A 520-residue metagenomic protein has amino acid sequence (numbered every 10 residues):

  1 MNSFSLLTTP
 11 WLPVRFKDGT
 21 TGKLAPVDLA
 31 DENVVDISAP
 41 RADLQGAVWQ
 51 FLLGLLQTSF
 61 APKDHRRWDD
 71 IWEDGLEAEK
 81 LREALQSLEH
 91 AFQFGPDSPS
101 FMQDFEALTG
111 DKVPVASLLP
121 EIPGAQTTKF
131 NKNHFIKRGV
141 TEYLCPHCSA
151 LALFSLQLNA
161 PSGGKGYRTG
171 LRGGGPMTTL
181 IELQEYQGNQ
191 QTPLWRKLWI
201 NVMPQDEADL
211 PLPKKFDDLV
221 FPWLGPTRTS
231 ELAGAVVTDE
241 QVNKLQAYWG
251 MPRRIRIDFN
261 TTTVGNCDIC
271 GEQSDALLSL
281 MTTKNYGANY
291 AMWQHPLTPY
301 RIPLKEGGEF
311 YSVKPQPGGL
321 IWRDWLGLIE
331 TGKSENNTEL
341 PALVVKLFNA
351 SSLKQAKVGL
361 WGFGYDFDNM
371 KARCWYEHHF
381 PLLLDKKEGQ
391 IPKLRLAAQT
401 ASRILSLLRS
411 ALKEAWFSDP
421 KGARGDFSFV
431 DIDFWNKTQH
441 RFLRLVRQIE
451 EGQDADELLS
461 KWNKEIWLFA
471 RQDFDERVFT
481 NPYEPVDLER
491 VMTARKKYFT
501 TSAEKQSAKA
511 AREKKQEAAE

Functional and structural regions predicted by a protein language model:
M1-T128, S155, A160-E520: Extended alpha-helical scaffolding segments
D64-W68, T141, P146: Extended, noncatalytic alpha-helical scaffold/tether regions
K137-V140, T261-T262: Flanking scaffold residues of small Cys/His-coordinated metal-binding clusters
C145-C148, C270: Short Cys/His-rich metal-coordination motifs, predominantly Zn2+-binding knuckles/fingers
